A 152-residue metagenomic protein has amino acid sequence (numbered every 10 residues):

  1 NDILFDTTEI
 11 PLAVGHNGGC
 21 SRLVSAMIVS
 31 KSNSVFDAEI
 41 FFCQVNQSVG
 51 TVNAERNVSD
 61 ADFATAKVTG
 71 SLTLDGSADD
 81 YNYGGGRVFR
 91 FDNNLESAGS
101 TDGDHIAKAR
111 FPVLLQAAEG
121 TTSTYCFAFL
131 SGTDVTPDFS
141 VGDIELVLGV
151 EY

Functional and structural regions predicted by a protein language model:
N1-Y152: Surface-exposed, low-hydrophobicity beta-strand/loop segments enriched in small/polar/acidic residues
